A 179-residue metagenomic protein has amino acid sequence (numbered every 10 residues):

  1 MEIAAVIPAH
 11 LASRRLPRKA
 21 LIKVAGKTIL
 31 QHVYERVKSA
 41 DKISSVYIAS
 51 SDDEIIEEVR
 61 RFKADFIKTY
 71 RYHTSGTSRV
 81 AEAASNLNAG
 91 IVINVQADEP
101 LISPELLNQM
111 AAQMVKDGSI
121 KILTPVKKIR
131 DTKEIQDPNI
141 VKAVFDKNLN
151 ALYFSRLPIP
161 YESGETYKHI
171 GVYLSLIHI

Functional and structural regions predicted by a protein language model:
E2-A49: N-terminal glycine-rich phosphate-binding loop and ensuing alpha1 helix
P8, L123-P125, F154: Short glycine/serine/threonine-enriched helix-capping/active-site loop that flanks the nucleotide-sugar donor pocket
R15, L101, L174: Short aromatic/basic micro-patch
I43, A89, G118-I120: Short, high-confidence coil segments that cap the C-terminus of an alpha-helix and link into the following beta-strand
Y47, D53-A97, L101-A112: Short phosphate-binding loop-to-helix
E105-R130, E134: Conserved donor-nucleotide/metal-binding helix-loop-beta segment in metal-dependent transferases, i.e., the alpha-helix
K128-G171: Anionic-ligand binding region
I177-I179: Conserved small/polar residues in nucleotide/adenosyl-binding loops
